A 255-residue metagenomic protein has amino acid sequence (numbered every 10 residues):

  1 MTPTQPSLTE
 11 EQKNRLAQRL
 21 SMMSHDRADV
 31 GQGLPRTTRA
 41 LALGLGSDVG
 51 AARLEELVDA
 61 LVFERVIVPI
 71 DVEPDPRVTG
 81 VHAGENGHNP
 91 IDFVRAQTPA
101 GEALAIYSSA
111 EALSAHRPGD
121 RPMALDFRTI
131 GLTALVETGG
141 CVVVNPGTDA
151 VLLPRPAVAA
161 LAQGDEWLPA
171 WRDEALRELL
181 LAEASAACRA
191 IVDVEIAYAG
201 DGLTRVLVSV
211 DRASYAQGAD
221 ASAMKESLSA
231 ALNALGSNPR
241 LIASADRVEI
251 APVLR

Functional and structural regions predicted by a protein language model:
M1-R255: An interfacial alpha-helical scaffold signature
